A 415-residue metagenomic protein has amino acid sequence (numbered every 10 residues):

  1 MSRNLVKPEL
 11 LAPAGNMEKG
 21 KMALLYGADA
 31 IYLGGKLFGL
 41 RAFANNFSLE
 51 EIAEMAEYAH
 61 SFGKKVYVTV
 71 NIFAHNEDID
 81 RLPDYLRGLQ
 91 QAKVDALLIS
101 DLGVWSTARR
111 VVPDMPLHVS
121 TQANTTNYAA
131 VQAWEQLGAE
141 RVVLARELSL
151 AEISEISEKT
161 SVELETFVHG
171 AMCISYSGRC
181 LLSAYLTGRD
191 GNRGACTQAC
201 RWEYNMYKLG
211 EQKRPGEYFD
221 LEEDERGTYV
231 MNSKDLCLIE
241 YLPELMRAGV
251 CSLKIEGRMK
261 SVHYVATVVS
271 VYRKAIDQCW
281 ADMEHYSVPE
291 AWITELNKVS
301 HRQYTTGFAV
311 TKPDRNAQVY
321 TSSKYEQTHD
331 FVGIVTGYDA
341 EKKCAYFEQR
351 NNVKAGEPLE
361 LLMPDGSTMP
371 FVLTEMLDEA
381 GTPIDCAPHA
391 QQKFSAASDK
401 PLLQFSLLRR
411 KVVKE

Functional and structural regions predicted by a protein language model:
M1-L25, A30-L37, M55, F62-I72 (+6 more regions): Surface-exposed amphipathic alpha-helical tracts and adjacent flexible/coil segments at the periphery of soluble enzymes
R41-H60: Glycine-rich, positively charged N-terminal anion/phosphate-binding segment
V68-T69, I99, V119-T121: Short beta-strand elements of ligand-binding domains
D80, D114-Y128: Gly/Gly-Pro- and Ser/Thr-rich, intrinsically disordered tail segments characteristic of DNA damage-repair and tolerance
G103-V104: Alpha-helix capping/helix-boundary segments
R109: Short glycine-biased active-site loop of nucleotidyltransferases that positions the nucleotide triphosphate and helps
